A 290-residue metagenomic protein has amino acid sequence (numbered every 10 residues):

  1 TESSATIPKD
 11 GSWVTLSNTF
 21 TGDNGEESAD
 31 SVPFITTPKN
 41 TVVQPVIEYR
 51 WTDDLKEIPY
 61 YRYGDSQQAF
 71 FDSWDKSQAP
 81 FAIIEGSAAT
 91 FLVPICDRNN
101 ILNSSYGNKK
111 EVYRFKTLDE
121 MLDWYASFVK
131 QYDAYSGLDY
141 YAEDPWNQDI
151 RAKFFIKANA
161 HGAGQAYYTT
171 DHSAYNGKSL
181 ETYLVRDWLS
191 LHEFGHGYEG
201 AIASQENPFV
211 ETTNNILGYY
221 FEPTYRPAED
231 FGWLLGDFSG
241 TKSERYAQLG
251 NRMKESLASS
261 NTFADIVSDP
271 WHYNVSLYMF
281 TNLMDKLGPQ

Functional and structural regions predicted by a protein language model:
T1-Y61: Beta-strand-enriched, solvent-exposed domains that form extended recognition/catalytic surfaces
T6-S12, T21, D53-P59, D65-D72 (+7 more regions): Polar/charged alpha-helical tracts
W13-S17, S73, E222-E229: Mature, Sec-exported extracytoplasmic domains of Gram-positive
K39-S87, D97: Exposed low-complexity, polar/acidic, P/S/T/G-rich flexible segments that act as propeptides, protease-susceptible
P80-Q290: Catalytic cores of extracellular degradative/oxidative enzymes
